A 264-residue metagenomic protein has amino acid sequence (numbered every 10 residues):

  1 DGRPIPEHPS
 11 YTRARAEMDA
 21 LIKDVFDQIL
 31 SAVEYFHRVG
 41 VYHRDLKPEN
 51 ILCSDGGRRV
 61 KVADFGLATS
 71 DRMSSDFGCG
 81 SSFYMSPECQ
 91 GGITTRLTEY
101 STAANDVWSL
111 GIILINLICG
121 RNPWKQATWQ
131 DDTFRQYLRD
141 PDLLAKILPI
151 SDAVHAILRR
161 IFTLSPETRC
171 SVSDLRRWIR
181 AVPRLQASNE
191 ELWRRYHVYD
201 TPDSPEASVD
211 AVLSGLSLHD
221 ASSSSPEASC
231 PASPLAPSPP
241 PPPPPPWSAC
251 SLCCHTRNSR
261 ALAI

Functional and structural regions predicted by a protein language model:
V25-F26: Activation segment signature within eukaryotic-like protein kinase domains
H37-C53: Catalytic-loop of the protein kinase fold
D76-I93: Conserved activation segment of eukaryotic-like protein kinases, specifically the C-terminal portion of the activation
D106: Conserved catalytic-loop aspartate of Hanks-type protein kinases
F162-D174: A conserved short helix/loop substructure at the end of the activation segment of eukaryotic-like protein kinase domains
A187-I264: Regulatory extensions appended to serine/threonine kinase catalytic cores
